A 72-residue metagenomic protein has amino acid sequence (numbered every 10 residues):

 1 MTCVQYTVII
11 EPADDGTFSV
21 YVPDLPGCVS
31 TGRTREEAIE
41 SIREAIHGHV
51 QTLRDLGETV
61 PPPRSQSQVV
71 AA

Functional and structural regions predicted by a protein language model:
M1-T7, E36, E40-A72: Short, charged, surface-exposed hinge/linker loops at domain edges that act as mobile lids or interdomain connectors
I10-L25: Short aromatic-glycine-(Arg/Gly/Cys) micro-motifs in beta-strand/loop hairpins
G16, G27, P62-R64: Intrinsic disorder/low-complexity segments
P26-E36: A short, exposed loop/beta-hairpin motif centered on an aromatic-Gly-Thr core
